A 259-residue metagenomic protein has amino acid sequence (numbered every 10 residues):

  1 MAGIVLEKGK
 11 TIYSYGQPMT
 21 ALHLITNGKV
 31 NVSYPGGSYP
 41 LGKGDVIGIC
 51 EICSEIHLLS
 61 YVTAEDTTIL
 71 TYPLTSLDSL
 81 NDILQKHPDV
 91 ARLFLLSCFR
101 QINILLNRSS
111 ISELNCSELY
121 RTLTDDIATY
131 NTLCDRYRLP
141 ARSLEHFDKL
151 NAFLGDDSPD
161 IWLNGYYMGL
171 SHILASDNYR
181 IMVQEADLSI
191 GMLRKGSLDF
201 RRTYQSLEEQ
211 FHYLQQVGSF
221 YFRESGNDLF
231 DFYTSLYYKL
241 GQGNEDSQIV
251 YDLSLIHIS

Functional and structural regions predicted by a protein language model:
M1-K8: Short proline/glycine- and basic residue-enriched helix-capping loop/turn segments at helix->loop/beta transitions
K8-K10, K43-G44: Tight coil/turn sites that cap or link beta-strands
T11-Q17: Short phosphate-coordinating micro-motif centered on Lys-Gly-acidic
M19-P35, G44: Glycine- and acidic-residue-biased ligand/ion/polar-headgroup-sensing regions
G37-F99, N103, N178, E185-D187 (+3 more regions): Cyclic-nucleotide recognition modules
L96-L174, R180, Q184-D187, G191 (+2 more regions): Polybasic "coupling" helices that flank or enter modular domains
I256-I258: Conserved small/polar residues in nucleotide/adenosyl-binding loops
